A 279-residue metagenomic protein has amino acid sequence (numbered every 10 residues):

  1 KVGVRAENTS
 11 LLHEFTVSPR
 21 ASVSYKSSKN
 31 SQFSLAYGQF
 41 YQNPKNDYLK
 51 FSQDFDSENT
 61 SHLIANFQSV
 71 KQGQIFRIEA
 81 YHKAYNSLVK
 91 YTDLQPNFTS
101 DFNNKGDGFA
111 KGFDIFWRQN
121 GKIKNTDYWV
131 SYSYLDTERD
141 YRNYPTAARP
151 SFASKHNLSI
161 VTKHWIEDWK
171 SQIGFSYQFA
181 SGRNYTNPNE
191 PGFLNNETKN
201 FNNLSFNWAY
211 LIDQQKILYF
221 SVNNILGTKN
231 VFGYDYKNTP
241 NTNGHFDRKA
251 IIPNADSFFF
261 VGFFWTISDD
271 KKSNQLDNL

Functional and structural regions predicted by a protein language model:
K1-S10, S18-R20, G38, N125-Y134: Surface-exposed extracellular loop regions of Gram-negative outer-membrane beta-barrel proteins
V2-V4, F33-L35, F76-I78, T126-V130 (+5 more regions): Transmembrane beta-strands of outer-membrane beta-barrel proteins
F15-V17, N59-L63, V70-Q72, D107-F113 (+3 more regions): Residues that define the transmembrane beta-barrel architecture of outer-membrane proteins
V17, Y25-K29, N59, S69-G73 (+8 more regions): Outer-membrane beta-barrel strand-turn architecture
A21-Y25, A65-S69, I115-Q119, I160-H164 (+4 more regions): Residues on the lipid-exposed face of transmembrane beta-strands in outer-membrane beta-barrel proteins
K26, F33-S34, S57-R118, K124-Y128: Membrane-embedded beta-barrel scaffold of Gram-negative outer-membrane proteins
H82, N104-T186, K271-L279: Gram-negative outer-membrane beta-barrel transporters
K122, S181-T186, Y210-L279: C-terminal beta-signal and adjacent terminal beta-strands/loops of Gram-negative outer-membrane beta-barrel proteins
